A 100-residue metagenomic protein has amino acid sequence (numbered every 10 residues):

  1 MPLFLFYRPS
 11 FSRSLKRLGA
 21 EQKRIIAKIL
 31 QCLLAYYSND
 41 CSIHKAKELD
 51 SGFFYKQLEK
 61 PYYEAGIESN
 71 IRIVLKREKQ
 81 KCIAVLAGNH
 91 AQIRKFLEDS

Functional and structural regions predicted by a protein language model:
M1-A35: Arg/Lys-rich, positively charged N-terminal/basic patches that mediate binding to nucleic acids
R8, K28, K56, R72 (+1 more regions): Basic side chains
R13-R17, Y63-S100: Enriched for short, Lys/Arg-rich terminal
L18, Y36-D40, S100: Solvent-exposed amphipathic alpha-helical surface segments
K23, S38-C41, H90: Residue-level signal for secondary-structure boundary elements
A35-A65: A short, surface-exposed loop/turn module that caps and links secondary-structure elements
